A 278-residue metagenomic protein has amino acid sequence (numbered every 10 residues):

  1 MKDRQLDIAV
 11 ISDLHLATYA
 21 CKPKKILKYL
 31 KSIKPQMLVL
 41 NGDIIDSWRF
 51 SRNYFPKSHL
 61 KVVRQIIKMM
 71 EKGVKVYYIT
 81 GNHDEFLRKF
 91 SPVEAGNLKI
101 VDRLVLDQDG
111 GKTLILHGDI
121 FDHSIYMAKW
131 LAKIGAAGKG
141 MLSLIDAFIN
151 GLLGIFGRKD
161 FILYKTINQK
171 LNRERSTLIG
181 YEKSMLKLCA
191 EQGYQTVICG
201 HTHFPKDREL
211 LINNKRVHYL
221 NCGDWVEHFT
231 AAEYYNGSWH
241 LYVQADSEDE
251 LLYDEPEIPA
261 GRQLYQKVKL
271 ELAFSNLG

Functional and structural regions predicted by a protein language model:
K2-L6, T18-Q108: Core catalytic region of metal-dependent phosphoesterases/phosphodiesterases, especially metallo-beta-lactamase-like
D7-H15, S47-R52, T166-R173: Short, basic, glycine/proline-bearing loop/turn elements
I11-L14, L38-G42, K75-N82, V101 (+3 more regions): Active-site neighborhood of phospho(di)ester-bond hydrolases with catalytic His/Asp-centered motifs
L16-P23, G135, L142: Active-site glycine- and acidic-residue-rich loops that bind and position anionic ligands or nucleotide-like cofactors
F90, I100, D109, L163-Q195 (+3 more regions): Non-catalytic terminal accessory segments
G96-V101, D119, H123-L131, G180-Q244: Conserved beta-sheet core of the metallophosphoesterase superfamily
L106-D109, E209-G278: Binuclear metal-dependent phosphoesterase catalytic core
G118-Y181: Active-site-proximal loop/helix segment associated with metal-binding centers of metalloenzymes
